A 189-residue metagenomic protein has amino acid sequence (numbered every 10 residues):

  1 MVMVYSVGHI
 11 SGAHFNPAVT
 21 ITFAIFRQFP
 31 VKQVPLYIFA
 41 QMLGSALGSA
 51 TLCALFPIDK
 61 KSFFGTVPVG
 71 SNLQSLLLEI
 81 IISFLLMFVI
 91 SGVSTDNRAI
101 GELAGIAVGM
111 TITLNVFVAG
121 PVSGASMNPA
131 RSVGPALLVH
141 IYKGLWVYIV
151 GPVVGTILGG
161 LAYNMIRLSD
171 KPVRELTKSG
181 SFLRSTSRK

Functional and structural regions predicted by a protein language model:
M1-K189: Membrane-interface helix-loop junctions and terminal tails of multi-pass membrane proteins
